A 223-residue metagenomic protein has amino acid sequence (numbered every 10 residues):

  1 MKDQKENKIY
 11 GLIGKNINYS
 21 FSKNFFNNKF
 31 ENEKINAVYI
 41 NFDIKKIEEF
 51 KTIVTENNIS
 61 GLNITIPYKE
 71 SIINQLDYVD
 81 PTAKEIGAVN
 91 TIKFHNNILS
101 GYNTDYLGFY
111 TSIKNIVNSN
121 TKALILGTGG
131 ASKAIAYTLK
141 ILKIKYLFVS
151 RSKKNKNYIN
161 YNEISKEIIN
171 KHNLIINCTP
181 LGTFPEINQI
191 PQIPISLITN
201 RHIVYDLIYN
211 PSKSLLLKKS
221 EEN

Functional and structural regions predicted by a protein language model:
D3-I116, K219: Phosphate/diphosphate ligand-binding glycine-rich loop within oxidoreductases
G14, G101-Y106, I113-I141, S150: Glycine-rich adenosine-cofactor-binding loop
N16, S152-K153, N210: Residues in the short beta-alpha loop(s) of Rossmann-like NAD(P)-binding domains
I40, L124, L147: Conserved beta-strand positions in the Rossmann-like core of class I SAM-dependent methyltransferases
I64-S71, G130-A131, P180-T183, N210: Short glycine-rich anion-binding loops that position phosphate/pyrophosphate groups of nucleotides and phosphorylated
I141-I159: NAD(P)-binding Rossmann-fold cofactor-contacting core
K156-N223: Rossmann-like adenosine-cofactor binding region
